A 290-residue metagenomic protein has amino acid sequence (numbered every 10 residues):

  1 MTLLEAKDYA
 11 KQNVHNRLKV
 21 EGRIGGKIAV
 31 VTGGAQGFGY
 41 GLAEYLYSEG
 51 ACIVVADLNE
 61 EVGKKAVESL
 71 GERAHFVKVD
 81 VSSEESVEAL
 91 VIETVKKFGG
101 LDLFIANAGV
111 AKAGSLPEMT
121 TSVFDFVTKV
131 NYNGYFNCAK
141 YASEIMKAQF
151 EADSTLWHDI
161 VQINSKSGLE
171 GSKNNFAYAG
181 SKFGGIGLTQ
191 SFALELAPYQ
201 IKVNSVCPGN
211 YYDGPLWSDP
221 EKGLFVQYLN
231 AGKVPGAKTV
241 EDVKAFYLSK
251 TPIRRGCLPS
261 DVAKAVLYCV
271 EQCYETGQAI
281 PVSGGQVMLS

Functional and structural regions predicted by a protein language model:
E21-I53: Canonical Rossmann dinucleotide-binding motif of NAD(H)/NADP(H)-dependent dehydrogenases/reductases, specifically
S115-L116, T120-T128, Y247: Substrate-binding pocket helix/loop in short-chain dehydrogenase/reductase
A139, S181, T189: Active-site helix of classical SDR
E144, L194-E195: Alpha-helical segment proximal to the catalytic Tyr-Lys
S165: Residue(s) in the substrate-gating loop at a strand-loop-helix junction that position the organic substrate next
Y211-K250: A glycine/serine/threonine-rich, flexible loop-to-helix segment that serves as the NAD(P) cofactor-binding "lid"
R255-V282, V287: C-terminal substrate-recognition "lid" of short-chain dehydrogenase/reductases
